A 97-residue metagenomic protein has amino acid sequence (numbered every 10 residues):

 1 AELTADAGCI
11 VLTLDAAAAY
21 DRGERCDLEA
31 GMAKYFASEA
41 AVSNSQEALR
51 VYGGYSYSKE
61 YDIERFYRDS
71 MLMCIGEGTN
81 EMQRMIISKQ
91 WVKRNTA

Functional and structural regions predicted by a protein language model:
A1-A97: Alpha-helical interface subdomain recognition
